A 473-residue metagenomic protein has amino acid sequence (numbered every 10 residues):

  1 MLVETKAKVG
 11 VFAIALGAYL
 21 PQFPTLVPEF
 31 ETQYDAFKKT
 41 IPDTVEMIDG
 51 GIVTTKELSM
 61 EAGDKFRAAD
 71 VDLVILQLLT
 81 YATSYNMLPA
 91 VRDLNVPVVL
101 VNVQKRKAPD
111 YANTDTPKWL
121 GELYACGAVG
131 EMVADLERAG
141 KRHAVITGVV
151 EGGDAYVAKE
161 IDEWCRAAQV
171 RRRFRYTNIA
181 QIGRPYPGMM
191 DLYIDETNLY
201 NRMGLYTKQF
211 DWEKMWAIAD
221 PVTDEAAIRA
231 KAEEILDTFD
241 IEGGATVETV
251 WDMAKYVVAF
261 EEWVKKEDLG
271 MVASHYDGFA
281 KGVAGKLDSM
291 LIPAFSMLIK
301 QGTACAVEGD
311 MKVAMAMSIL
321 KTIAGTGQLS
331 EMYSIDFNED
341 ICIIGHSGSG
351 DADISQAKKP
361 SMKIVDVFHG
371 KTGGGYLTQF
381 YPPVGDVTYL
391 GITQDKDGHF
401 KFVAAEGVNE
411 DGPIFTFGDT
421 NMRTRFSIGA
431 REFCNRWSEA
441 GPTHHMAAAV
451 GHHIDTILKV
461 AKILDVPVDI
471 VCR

Functional and structural regions predicted by a protein language model:
L2, A7-V9, K107-A232, L236-F239: Cap/lid and interdomain-hinge subdomains that line or gate substrate/regulatory clefts in soluble alpha/beta enzymes
E31-T55, R142-G148, L205-D211: Short beta-strand elements in bilobed, periplasmic/extracellular small-molecule ligand-binding domains
S59-V71, L88-A90, V257-K266: Short, well-structured alpha-helical segments in soluble
V71-T80, V99-V101, L269-S274: Periplasmic-binding protein-like
P89-D115, L120-A128, P293-E308: Short, acidic/small-residue loops that bind anionic groups at enzyme active sites
A230-I323: Long, internal scaffold/assembly segments composed of regular secondary structure
S296-T416: C-terminal catalytic subdomain
G370-R473: Extended hydrophobic packing segments that form well-structured cores
